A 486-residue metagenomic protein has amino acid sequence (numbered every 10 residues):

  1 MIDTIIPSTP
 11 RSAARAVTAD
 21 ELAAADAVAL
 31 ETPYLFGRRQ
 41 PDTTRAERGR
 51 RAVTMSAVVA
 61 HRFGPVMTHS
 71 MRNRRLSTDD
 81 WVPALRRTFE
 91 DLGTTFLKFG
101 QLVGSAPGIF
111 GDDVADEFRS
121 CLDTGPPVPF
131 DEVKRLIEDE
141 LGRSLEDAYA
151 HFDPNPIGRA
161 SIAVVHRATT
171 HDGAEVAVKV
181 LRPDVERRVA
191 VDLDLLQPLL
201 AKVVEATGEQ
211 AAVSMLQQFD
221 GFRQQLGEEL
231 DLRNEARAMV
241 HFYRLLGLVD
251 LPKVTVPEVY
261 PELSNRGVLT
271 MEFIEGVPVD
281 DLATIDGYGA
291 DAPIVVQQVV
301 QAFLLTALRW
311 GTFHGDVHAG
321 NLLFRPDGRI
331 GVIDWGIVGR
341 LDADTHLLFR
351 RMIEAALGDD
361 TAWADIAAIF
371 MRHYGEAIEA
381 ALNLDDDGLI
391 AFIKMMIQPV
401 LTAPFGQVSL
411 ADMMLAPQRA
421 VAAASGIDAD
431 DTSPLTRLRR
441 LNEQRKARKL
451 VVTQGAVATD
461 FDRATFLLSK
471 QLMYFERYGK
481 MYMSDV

Functional and structural regions predicted by a protein language model:
M1-V164, R187-Q217, R223, S425 (+2 more regions): N-terminal accessory/targeting segments that precede structured cores
T18, Y34-G49, N73-R75, D79-D80 (+6 more regions): Helix-rich C-lobe and terminal helical cap/extension of kinase-like folds
D91, T95, R159-I162, E262-F273 (+1 more regions): Core structural elements
G100, V165, V178, E235 (+4 more regions): Residue-level signature of catalytic and energy-coupling elements of molecular machines, predominantly ATP/GTP-dependent
R119-P126, E138, E186-V191, Q197 (+6 more regions): ATP-dependent phospho-/nucleotidyl transfer catalytic cores
A163-H171: Conserved ATP phosphate-binding architecture of protein kinases
R167, E175-R182: Glycine-rich ATP phosphate-binding loop
A168, W310, G315-G320: Residue immediately N-terminal to the catalytic "proton-acceptor" Asp in the protein kinase catalytic loop
